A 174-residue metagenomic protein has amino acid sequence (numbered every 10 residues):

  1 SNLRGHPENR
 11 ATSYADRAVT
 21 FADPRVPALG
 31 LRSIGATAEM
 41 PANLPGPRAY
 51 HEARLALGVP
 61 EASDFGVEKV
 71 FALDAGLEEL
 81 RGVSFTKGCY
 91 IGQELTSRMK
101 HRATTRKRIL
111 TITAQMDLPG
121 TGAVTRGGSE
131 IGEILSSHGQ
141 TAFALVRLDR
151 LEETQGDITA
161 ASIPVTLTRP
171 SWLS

Functional and structural regions predicted by a protein language model:
S1-P60, R126: Acidic, low-complexity central loop/insert segments
G5-R10, E68-V70, G82-F85, Q115-P119: N-terminal start-of-chain detector that recognizes signal peptides and the immediate post-cleavage beginning
A18-G35, K69-K87: The conserved catalytic core of RNA pseudouridine synthases
P41-L44, G66, Q155-G156: Short, charged, solvent-exposed linker or helix-capping segments at domain edges/interfaces that act as flexible hinges
H51-E78: Catalytic strand-loop segment that frames the active site of acyl-thioester-processing enzymes
A75-V83, S97-S174: Glycine-rich, small/acidic residue-mixed loop/short-helix segments
